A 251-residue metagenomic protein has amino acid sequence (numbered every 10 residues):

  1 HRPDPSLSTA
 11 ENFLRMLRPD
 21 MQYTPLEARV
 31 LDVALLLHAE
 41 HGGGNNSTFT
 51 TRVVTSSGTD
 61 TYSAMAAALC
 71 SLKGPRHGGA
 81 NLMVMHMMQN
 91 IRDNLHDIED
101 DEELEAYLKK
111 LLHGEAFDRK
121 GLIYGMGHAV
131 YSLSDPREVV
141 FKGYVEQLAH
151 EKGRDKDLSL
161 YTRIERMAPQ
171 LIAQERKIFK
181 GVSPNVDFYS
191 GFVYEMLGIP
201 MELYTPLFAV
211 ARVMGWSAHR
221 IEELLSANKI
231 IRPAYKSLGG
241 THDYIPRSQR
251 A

Functional and structural regions predicted by a protein language model:
H1-A251: Non-transmembrane, aqueous-exposed alpha-helical and coiled segments at domain scale
